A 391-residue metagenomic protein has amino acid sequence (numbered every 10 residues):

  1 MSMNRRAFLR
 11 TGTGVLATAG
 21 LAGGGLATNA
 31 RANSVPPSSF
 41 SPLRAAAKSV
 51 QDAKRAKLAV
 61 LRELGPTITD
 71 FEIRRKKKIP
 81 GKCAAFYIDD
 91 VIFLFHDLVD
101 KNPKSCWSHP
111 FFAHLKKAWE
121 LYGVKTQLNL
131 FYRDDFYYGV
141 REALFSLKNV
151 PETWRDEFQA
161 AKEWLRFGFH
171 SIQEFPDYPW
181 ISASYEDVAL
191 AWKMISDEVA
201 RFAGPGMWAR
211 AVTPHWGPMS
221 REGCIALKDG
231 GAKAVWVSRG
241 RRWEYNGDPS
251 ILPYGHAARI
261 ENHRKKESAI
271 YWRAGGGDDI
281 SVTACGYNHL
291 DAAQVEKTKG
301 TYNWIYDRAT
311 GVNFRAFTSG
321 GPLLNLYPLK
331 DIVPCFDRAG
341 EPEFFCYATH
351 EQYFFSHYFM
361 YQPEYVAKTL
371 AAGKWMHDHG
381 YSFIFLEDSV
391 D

Functional and structural regions predicted by a protein language model:
M1-L16: N-terminal secretory signal peptides and thylakoid transit peptides that target proteins across membranes
G24-T67: C-terminal segment of N-terminal export signals and the immediately downstream linker at the start of the mature
S49, A53, L58-I73, Y138 (+3 more regions): Active-site-adjacent pocket scaffolds in enzyme catalytic domains
D52-D156, W208, Y347: Active-site beta->alpha N-cap acidic-glycine motif
G65, W236-R239, C346-D391: C-terminal domain-boundary segment and adjacent tail
G81-K82, Y122-Q127, K162-L165, P205-A209 (+3 more regions): Loop/turn elements at helix/coil->beta-strand transitions in domains of secreted/extracellular proteins
K101-L115, R141-R155, Y185-E198, N325-V333 (+1 more regions): Well-ordered, non-membrane alpha-helical segments in soluble/globular domains
K125-S220, W243-G247, E351, F355: Metal-dependent polysaccharide deacetylase catalytic core of the NodB/CE4 family, i.e., the active-site-bearing domain
